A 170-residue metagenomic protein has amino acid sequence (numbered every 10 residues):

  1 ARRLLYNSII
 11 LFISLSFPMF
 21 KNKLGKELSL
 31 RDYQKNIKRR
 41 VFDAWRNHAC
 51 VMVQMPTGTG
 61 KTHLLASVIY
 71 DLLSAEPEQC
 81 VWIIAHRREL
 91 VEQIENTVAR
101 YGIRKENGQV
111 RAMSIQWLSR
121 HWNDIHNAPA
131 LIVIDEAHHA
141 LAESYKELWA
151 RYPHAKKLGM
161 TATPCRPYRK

Functional and structural regions predicted by a protein language model:
F20-V51: Conserved pre-motif I regulatory segment
F42-D43, T62-E76: Walker A/P-loop NTP-binding motif
H48-S67: Walker A/P-loop
L64, Q79-T97: Conserved Walker A/P-loop ATP-binding site and its immediately adjacent core in helicase/helicase-like ATPase domains
E92-D124: Inter-Walker segment of RecA-like/P-loop motor cores
R111-L131, H139-E147: Conserved RecA-like ASCE ATPase "motif II neighborhood" in helicase/translocase motors
A142-K170: Post-DEXD/H (motif II) to motif III coupling segment of the RecA-like Helicase ATP-binding lobe
